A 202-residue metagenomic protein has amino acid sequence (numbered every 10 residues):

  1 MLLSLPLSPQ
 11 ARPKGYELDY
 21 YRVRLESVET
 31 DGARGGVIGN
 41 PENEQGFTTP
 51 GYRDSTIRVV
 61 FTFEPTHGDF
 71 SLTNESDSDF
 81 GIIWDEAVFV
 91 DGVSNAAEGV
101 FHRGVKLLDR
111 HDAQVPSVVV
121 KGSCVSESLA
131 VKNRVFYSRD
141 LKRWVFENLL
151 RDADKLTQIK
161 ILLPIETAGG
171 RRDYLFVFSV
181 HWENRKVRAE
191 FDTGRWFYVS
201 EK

Functional and structural regions predicted by a protein language model:
M1-P9: Hydrophobic h-region of N-terminal signal peptides that target proteins for export in Gram-negative bacteria
P9-H67, D77, N95-A96, L107-R110 (+2 more regions): Membrane engagement elements in two modes
F63, E75, V119-V120, D152-D154: Surface-exposed coil/turn segments at beta-strand junctions on protein surfaces, enriched
D69-T73: Short edge beta-strand/loop segments characteristic of extracellular beta-sandwich folds
N74-S76, N133, L163-G169: Beta-strand elements of well-folded, non-transmembrane domains
E75-V135, K186-K202: The feature marks short-to-medium sequence segments in extracytoplasmic or secretory-pathway proteins
Y137-T167: Short, surface-exposed ligand- or partner-binding patches at beta-edge/loop junctions that are enriched in aromatics
